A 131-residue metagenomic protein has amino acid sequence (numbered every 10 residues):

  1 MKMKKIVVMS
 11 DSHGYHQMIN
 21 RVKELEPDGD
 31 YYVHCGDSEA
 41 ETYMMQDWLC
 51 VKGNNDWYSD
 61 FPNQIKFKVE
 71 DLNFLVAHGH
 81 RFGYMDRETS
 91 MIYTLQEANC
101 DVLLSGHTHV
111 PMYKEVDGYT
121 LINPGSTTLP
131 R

Functional and structural regions predicted by a protein language model:
K2-D71: Core catalytic region of metal-dependent phosphoesterases/phosphodiesterases, especially metallo-beta-lactamase-like
K5-D11, N73-H80, T120-G125: Active-site-proximal beta-strand elements of phosphoester/diester hydrolases
H13, E39, N54-D56, H80-F82 (+2 more regions): Catalytic metal-binding/acid-base residues of hydrolase active sites
L49-V51, M85-R131: Conserved beta-sheet core of the metallophosphoesterase superfamily
V51-N54, Y58-N99: Helix-adjacent hinge/juxtasegments
